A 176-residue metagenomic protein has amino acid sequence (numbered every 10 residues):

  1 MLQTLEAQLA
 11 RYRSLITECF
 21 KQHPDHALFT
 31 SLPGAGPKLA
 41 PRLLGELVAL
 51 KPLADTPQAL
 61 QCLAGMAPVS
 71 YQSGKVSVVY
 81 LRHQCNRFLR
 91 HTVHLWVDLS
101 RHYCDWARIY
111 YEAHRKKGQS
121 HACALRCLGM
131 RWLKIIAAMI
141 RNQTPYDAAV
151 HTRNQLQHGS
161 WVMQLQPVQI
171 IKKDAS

Functional and structural regions predicted by a protein language model:
M1-S176: A detector of single, family-specific signature residues that are central to catalytic or substrate-handling motifs
